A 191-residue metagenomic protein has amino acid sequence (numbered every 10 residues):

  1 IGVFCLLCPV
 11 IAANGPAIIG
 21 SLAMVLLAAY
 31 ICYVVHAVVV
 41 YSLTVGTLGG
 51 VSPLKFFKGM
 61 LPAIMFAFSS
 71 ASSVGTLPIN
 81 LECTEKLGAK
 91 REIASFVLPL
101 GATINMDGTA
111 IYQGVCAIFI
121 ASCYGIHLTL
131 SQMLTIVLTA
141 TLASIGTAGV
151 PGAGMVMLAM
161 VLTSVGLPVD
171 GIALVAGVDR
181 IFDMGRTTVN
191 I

Functional and structural regions predicted by a protein language model:
G2-P9, Y41-V45, E82, G114-I118 (+3 more regions): Transmembrane alpha-helix boundary and packing residues in multipass membrane permease domains and related
L6-S21, C123-H127: Transmembrane helix-loop junctions in multi-pass membrane proteins
P16-Y41: Entry/N-cap segments of selected transmembrane alpha helices and their immediately preceding amphipathic helices
I31-Y33, G46-F56, L87-A94, G125-T135 (+2 more regions): Membrane-interfacial loop-to-helix junctions in multi-pass transporters
C32, H36, V40, N105-G108 (+3 more regions): Alpha-helical transmembrane segments of multipass membrane proteins
F56-T76, T103, D170-R186: Hydrophobic, small-residue-rich transmembrane alpha-helices and their short perimembrane loops in multi-pass membrane
P62-S144: Helix-loop-helix junctions within the multi-pass membrane cores of secondary transporters/permeases
G114-I191: Transmembrane alpha-helical segments and their short flanking loops that form helix-hairpins/helix-helix interfaces
